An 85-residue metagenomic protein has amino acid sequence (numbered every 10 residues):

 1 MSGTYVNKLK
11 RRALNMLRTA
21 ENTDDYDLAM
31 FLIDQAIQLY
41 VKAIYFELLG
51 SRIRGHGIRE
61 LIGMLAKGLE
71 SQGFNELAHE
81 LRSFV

Functional and structural regions predicted by a protein language model:
M1-V85: Terminal alpha-helical segments
